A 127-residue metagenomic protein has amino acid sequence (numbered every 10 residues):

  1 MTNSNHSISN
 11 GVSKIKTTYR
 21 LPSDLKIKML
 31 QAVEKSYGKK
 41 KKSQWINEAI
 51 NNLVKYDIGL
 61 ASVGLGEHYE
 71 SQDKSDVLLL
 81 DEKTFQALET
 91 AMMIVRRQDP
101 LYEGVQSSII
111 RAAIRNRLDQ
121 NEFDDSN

Functional and structural regions predicted by a protein language model:
M1-K26, V33-E34, G59-M92, R96: Short Lys/Arg-rich basic patches
R20-K28, S36, E48-L53, L79-A87 (+1 more regions): Intrinsic low-complexity repeat tracts in disordered regions, enriched in small/polar residues
K39-G64, L101-N127: Short, basic amphipathic alpha-helical segments that act as recognition/interaction helices in nucleic-acid-binding
